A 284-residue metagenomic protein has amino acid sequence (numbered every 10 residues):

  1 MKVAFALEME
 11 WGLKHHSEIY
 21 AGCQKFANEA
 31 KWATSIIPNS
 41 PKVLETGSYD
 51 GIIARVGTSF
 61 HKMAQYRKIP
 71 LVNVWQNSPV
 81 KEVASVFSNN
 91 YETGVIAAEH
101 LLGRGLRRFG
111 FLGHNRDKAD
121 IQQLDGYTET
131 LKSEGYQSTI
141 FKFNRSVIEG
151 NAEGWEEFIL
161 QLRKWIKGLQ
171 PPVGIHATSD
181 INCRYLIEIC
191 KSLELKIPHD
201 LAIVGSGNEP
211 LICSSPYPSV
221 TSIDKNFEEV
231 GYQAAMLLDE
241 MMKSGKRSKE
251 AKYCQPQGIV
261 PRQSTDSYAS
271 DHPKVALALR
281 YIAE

Functional and structural regions predicted by a protein language model:
M1-E99, G103, K164-G174, I181-Y185: Alpha-helical recognition/docking segments in bacterial nutrient-uptake and carbohydrate-utilization systems
Q24-N39, T128-E157, P261: Short beta-strand elements in bilobed, periplasmic/extracellular small-molecule ligand-binding domains
Y66-L71, Y136, P198-L201: A short helix->loop->beta-strand "cap" motif at the edges of active sites that frequently abuts
E82-L112, D120-Q122, G126-E129, G154-K164 (+2 more regions): Hydrophobic alpha-helical segments within soluble ligand-binding/sensing domains
H100, I189, A278-Y281: Short amphipathic alpha-helical elements of helix-turn-helix/winged-helix folds
E156-R163, Y268-E284: A short, Lys/Arg-enriched amphipathic alpha-helix from helix-turn-helix/homeodomain DNA-binding modules
L160-S270: Flexible loop/turn connectors
